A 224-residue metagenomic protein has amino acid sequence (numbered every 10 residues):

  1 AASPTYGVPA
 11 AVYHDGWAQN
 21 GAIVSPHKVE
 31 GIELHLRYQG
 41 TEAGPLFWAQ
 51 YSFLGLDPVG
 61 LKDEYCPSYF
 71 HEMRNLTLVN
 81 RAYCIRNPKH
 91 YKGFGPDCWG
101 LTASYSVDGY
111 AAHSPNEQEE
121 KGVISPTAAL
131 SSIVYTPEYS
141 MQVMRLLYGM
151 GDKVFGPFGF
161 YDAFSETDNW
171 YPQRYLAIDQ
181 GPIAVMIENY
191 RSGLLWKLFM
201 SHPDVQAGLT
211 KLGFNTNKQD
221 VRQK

Functional and structural regions predicted by a protein language model:
A1-K224: Ser/Thr/Asn(+Pro)-rich, low-complexity disordered segments
